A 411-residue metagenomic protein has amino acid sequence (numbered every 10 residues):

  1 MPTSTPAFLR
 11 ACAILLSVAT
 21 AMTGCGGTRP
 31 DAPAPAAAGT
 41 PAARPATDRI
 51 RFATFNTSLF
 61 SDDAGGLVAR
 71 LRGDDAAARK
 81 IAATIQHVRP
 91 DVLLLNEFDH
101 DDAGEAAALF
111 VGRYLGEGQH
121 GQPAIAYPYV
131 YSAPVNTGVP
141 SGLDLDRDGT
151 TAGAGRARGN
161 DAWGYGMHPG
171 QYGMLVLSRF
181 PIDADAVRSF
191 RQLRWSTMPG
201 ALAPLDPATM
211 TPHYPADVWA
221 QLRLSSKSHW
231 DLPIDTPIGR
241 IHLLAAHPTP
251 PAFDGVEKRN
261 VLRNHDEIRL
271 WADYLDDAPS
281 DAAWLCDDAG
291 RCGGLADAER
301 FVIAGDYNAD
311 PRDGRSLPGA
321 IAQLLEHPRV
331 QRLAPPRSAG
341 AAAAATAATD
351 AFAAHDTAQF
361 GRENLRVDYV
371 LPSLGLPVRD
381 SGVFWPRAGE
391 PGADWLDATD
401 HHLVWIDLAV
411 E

Functional and structural regions predicted by a protein language model:
P2-A13: Bacterial N-terminal signal peptides that target proteins for export
A11-T23: Bacterial N-terminal signal peptides
M22-V176, A203-L222, P237-I241, D254-V256 (+5 more regions): N-terminal, active-site-proximal structural segment of metallo-dependent hydrolase catalytic domains
G39, F180-P199, P233-D235, N260-I303 (+1 more regions): Metal-dependent phosphoester-hydrolase catalytic domains
T54, M174-V176, H229-P233, A245 (+2 more regions): Conserved hydrophobic/aromatic beta-strand scaffold that supports enzyme active sites
T57, E97-F98, F180, P248 (+1 more regions): Active-site metal-binding loops of divalent metal-dependent hydrolases
D185-R188, L193-L244, V261-R263: Catalytic-adjacent loop/helix segments of enzymes that bind and process anionic phosphate/sulfate esters
